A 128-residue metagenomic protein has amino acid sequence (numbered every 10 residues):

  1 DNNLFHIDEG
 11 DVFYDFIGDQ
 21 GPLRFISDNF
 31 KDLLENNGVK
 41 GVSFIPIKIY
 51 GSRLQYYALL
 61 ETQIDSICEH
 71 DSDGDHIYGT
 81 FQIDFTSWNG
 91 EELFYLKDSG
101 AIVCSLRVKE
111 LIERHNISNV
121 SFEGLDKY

Functional and structural regions predicted by a protein language model:
D1-Y128: Phosphate/anion-contacting hairpin/loop surfaces
